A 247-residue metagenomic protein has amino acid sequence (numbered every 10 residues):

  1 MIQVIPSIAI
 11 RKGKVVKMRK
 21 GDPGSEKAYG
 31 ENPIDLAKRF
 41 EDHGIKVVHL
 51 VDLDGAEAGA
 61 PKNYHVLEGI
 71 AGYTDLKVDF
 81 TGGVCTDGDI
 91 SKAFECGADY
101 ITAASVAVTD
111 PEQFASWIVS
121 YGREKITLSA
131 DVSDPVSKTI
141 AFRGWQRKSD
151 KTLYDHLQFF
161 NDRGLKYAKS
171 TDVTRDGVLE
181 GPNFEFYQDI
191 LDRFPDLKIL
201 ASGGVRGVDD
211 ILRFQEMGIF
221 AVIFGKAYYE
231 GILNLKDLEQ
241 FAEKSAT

Functional and structural regions predicted by a protein language model:
Q3-S7, V47, D75-D79, D99-T102 (+5 more regions): Structural preference for beta-strand elements that scaffold enzyme active sites
Q3-V4, G55-A71, C85-S91, S105-T127 (+4 more regions): Active-site-adjacent beta->alpha loops and helix N-cap segments on the catalytic face of soluble alpha/beta enzymes
K12-G13, K20-G24, F94, A98-D176: Conserved anion-binding
V15-P61: N-terminal beta-alpha supersecondary unit
R19, K138-K148, V178-G181, D189 (+4 more regions): Active-site-adjacent loop and "lid" segments of alpha/beta metabolic enzymes
Y29-E41, T86-S91, K148-F159, I211: Short, acidic/polar
E41-G44, F94-E95, N161, Q215: Non-catalytic positions within long, well-ordered alpha-helices that form the structural scaffold/packing of enzyme
T74, V78-I101, E185-F224: Catalytic cores of alpha/beta
